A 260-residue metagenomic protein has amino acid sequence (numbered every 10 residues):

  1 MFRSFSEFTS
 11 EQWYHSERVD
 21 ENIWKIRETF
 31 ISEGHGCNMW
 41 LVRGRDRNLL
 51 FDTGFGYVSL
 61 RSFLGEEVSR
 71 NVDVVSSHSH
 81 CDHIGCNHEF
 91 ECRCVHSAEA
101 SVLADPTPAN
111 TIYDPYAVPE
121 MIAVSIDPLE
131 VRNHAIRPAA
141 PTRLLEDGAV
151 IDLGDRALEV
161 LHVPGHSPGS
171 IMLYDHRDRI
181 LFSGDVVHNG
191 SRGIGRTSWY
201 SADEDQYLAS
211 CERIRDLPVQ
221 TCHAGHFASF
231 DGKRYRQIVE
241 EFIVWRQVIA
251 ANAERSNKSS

Functional and structural regions predicted by a protein language model:
F2-E21, E99-L161, A202, Q206-V219: Metallo-beta-lactamase
R3, A250-S260: C-terminal regulatory/interaction regions
W13-E66, M172-G184, H188-N189: Conserved beta-strand hairpin/beta-sheet module of binuclear metal-dependent hydrolase folds, prominently
R18, K25, S76, C94-V95 (+3 more regions): Structural signal for conserved beta-strand scaffold positions within catalytic alpha/beta enzyme cores
K25, D82, A100-S101, H188-N189 (+1 more regions): Active-site micro-motifs of SAM-dependent methyltransferase domains
G44-D46, V68-N71, N87-R93, H176-D178 (+1 more regions): Short glycine/proline-enriched coil/turn segments at helix->beta-strand junctions
N48-L50, F55-G56, I136, A140-R143 (+2 more regions): Metallo-beta-lactamase
G56-V150, Q237-A251: Active-site HxH/HxHxD metal-binding segment of metal-dependent hydrolases
